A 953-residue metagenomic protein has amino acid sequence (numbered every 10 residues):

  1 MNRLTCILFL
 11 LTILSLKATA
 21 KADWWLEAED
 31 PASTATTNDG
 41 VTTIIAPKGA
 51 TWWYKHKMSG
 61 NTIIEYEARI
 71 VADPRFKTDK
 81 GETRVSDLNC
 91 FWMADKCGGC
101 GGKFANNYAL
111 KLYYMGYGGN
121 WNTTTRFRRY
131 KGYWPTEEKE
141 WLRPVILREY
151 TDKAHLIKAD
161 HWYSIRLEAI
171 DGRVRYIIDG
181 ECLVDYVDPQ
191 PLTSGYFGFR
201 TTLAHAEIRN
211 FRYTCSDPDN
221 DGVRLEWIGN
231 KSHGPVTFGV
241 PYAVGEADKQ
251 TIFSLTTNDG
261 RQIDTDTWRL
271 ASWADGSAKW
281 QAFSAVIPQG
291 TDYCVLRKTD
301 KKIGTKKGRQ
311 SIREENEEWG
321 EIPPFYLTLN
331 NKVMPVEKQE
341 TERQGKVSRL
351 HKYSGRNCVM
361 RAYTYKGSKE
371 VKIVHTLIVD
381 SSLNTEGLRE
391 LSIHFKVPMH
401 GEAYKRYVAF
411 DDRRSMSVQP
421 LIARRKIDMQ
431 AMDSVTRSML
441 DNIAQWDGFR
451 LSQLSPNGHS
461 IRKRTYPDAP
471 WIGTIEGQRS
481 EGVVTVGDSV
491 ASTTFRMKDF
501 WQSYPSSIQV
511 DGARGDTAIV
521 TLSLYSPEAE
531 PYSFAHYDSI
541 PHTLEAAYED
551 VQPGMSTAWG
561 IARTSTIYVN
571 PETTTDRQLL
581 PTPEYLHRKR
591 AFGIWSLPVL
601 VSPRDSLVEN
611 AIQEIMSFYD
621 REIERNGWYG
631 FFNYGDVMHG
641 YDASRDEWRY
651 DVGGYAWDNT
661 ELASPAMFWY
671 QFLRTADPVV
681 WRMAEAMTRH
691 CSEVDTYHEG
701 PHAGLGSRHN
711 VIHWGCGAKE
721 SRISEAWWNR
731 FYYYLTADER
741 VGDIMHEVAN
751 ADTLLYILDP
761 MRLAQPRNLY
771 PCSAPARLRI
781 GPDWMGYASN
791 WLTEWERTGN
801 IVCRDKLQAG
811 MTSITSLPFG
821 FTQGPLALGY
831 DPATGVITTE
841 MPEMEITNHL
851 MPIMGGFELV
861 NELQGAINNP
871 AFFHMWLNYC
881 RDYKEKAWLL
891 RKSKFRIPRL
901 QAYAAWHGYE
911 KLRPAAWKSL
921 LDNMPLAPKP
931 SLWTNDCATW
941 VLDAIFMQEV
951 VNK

Functional and structural regions predicted by a protein language model:
T34-A50, S348: Short carbohydrate-recognition loop motifs
K48-E138: Secretory/extracellular carbohydrate-interaction modules and structurally similar beta-sandwich "look-alikes"
I64-Y66, H161-A169, V174-Y176: Short tryptophan-centered beta-strand motifs in secreted/extracellular beta-sheet-rich domains of glycan-recognition
A94-G99, K103-T125, A278-K279, S284 (+6 more regions): Beta-strand/loop-rich accessory regions of lumenal/periplasmic or secreted enzymes, predominantly carbohydrate-active
K139-S164: Short, aromatic/His-centered strand-loop micro-motif at the edge of beta-sheets
I178-Y196: Short, solvent-exposed beta-strand-to-loop segments that form ligand-recognition rims of beta-rich domains
T328, P335, R343-S354, V359-R361 (+6 more regions): Catalytic cores of eukaryotic secretory-pathway lumenal/extracellular enzymes that build and remodel glycoconjugates
D576-P583, R590, W595, S606 (+4 more regions): Terminal, non-catalytic domain-edge segments
